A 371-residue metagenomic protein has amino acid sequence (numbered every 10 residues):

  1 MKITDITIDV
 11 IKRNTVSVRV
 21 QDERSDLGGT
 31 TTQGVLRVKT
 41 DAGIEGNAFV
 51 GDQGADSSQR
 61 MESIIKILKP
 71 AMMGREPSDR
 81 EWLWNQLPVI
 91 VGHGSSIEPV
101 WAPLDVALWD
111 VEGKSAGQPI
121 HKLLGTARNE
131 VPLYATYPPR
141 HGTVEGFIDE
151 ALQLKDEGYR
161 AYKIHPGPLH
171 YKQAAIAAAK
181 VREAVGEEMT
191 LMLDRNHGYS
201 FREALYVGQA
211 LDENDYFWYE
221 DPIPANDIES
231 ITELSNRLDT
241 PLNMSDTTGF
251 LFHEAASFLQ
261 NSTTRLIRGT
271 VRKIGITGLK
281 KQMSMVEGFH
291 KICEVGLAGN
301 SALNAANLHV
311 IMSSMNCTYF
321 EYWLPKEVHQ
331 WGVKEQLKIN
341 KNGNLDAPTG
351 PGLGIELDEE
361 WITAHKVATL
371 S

Functional and structural regions predicted by a protein language model:
M1-N47, G51-Q53, P325-W331: Structured beta-strand/loop patches that form or line metal/cofactor-binding pockets in enzymes
I3, G43, L68, L104 (+8 more regions): Conserved, mostly hydrophobic/aromatic
K39-S115: Metal- or metallocofactor-binding catalytic centers and their adjacent structured scaffolds across diverse enzyme
A48, L133-T136, Y162-I164, M189-R195 (+5 more regions): Hydrophobic faces of well-ordered beta-strands that scaffold small-molecule active sites in alpha/beta enzyme cores
I97, D105-P139: Glycine-rich, aromatic-flanked loop segments that form ligand/cofactor-binding clefts across common enzyme folds
T126-L238: Metal-dependent enolase-superfamily TIM-barrel catalytic cores that perform enediolate-based chemistry
Q209, D215, N226-N344, P348: Shared catalytic-loop signature of beta/alpha-barrel
L353-S371: Extended hydrophobic packing segments that form well-structured cores
